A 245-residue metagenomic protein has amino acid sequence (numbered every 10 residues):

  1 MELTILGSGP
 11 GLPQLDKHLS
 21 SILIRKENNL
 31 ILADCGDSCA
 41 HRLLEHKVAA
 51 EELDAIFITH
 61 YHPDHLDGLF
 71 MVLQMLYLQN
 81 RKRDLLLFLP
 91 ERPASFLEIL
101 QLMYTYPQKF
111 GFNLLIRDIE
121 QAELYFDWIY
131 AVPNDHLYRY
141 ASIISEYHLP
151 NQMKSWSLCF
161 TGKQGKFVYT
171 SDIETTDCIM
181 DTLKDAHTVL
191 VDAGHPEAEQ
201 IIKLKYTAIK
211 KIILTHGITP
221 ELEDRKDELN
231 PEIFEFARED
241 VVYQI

Functional and structural regions predicted by a protein language model:
M1-H46, D118-C178, V241-I245: Core dinuclear metal-dependent hydrolase active-site scaffold
L32-G36, L53-D64, L89-P90, V168-S171 (+3 more regions): Active-site neighborhood of phospho(di)ester-bond hydrolases with catalytic His/Asp-centered motifs
S38-F88: Active-site metal-binding motif and surrounding structural segment of the metallo-beta-lactamase
L43, L69-V72, F96-Q101, I179 (+1 more regions): Hydrophobic packing residues within well-ordered alpha-helices of enzyme cores
V48-E51, L124-D127, K184, T207: Structured loop/turn residues at beta-strand edges in well-structured enzyme cores
V72-L86, H148-K154, I201-E223: P-loop/Walker A phosphate-binding loop and immediately adjacent motor/lid segment at beta-alpha junctions
D84-L86, E91-Q121, V132-S142: Acidic/polar short surface loop at catalytic or gating sites that assists cofactor/ion binding and chemistry
T176-T188, P196-I245: Binuclear metal-ion centers of metallo-dependent hydrolases, dominated by the metallo-beta-lactamase
